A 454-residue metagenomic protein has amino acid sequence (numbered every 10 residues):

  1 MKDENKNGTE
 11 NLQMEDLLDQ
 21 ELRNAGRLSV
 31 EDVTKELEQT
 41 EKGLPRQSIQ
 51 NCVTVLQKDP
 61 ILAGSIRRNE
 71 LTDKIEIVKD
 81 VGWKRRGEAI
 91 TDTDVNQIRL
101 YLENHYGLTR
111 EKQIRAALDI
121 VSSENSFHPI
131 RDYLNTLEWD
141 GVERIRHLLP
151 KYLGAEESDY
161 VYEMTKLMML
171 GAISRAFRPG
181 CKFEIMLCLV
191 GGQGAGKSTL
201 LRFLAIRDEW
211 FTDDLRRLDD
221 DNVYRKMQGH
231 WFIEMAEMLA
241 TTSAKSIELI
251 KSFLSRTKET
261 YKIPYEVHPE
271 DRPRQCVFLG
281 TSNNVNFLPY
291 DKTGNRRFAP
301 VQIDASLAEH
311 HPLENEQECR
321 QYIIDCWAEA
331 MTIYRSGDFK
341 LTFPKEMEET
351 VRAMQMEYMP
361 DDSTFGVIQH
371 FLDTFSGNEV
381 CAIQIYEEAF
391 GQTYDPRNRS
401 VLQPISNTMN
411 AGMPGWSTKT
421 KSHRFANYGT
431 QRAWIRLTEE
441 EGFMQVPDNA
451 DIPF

Functional and structural regions predicted by a protein language model:
M1-R144, D159, E163, D395-P396 (+3 more regions): N-terminal nucleic-acid engagement/recognition segments and initiation subdomains in replication, restriction
L118-Q228, F232, F390: P-loop NTPase catalytic core of nucleic-acid-dependent motor ATPases
S198-I206, D214-R216, D221-K226, P269-D271 (+5 more regions): Catalytic phosphate/metal-binding cores of nucleic-acid and nucleotide-processing enzymes, i.e., regions that mediate
V223-Q228, I263-T281: AAA+/SF3 P-loop NTPase mechanochemical coupling elements
F232-L254, L288-G294: Conserved AAA+/SF3 P-loop NTPase catalytic/coupling segment centered on the Walker-B
I247-E270: Conserved catalytic/switch belt of AAA+ P-loop NTPases
Y290-A308: A short helix-turn-beta junction within AAA+ P-loop NTPase domains corresponding to the substrate/partner-engaging
L341-F454: DNA transaction DNA-binding modules
